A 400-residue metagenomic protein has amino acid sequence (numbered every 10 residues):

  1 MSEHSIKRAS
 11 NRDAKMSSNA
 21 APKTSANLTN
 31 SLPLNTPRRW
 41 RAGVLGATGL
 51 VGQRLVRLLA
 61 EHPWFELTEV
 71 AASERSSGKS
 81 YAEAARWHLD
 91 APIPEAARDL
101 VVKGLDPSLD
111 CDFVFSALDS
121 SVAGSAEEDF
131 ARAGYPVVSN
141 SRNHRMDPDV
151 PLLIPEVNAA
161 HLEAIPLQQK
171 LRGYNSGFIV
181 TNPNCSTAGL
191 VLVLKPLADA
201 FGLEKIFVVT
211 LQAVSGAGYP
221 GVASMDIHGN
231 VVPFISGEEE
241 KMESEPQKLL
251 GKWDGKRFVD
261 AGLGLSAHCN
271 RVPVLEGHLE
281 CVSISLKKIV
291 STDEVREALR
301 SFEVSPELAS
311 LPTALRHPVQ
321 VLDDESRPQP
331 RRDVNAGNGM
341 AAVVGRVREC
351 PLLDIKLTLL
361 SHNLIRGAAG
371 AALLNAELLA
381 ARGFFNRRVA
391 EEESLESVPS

Functional and structural regions predicted by a protein language model:
S2-F234, F258, G264, A342-V343 (+3 more regions): N-terminal Rossmann-like NAD(P) cofactor-binding subdomain of oxidoreductases, focused on the glycine-rich
V214-S400: Charged docking surfaces used in two-component/phosphorelay signaling
